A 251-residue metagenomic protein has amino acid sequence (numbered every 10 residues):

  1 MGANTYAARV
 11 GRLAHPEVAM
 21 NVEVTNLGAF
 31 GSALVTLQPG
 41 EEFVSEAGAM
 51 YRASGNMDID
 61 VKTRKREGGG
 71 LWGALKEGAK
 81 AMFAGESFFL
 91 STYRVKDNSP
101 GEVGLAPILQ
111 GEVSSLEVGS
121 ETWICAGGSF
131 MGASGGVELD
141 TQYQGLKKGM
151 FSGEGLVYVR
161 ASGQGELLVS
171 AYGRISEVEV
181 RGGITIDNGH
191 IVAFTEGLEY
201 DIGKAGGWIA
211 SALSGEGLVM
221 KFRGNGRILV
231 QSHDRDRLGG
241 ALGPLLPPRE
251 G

Functional and structural regions predicted by a protein language model:
G2-A7: Extreme N-terminal basic, low-complexity initiation segments that serve as generic localization/processing leaders
V10-G251: Phosphate/adenylate-binding glycine loop and adjacent helical scaffold
